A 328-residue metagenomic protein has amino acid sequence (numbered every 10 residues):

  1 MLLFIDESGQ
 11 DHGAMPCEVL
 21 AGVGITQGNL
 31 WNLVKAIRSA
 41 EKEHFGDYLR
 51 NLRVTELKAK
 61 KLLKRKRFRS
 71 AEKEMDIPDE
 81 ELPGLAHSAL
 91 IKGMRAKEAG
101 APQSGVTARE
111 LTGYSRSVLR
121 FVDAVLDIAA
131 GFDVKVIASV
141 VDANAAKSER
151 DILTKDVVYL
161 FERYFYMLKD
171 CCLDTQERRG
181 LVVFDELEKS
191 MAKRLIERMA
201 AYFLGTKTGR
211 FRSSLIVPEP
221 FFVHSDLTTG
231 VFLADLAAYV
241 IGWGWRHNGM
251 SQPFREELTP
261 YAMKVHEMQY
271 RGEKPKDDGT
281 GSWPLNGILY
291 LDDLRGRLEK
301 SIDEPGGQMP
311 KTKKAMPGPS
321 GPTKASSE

Functional and structural regions predicted by a protein language model:
M1-E328: Phosphate-ester processing/binding pockets and catalytic centers
